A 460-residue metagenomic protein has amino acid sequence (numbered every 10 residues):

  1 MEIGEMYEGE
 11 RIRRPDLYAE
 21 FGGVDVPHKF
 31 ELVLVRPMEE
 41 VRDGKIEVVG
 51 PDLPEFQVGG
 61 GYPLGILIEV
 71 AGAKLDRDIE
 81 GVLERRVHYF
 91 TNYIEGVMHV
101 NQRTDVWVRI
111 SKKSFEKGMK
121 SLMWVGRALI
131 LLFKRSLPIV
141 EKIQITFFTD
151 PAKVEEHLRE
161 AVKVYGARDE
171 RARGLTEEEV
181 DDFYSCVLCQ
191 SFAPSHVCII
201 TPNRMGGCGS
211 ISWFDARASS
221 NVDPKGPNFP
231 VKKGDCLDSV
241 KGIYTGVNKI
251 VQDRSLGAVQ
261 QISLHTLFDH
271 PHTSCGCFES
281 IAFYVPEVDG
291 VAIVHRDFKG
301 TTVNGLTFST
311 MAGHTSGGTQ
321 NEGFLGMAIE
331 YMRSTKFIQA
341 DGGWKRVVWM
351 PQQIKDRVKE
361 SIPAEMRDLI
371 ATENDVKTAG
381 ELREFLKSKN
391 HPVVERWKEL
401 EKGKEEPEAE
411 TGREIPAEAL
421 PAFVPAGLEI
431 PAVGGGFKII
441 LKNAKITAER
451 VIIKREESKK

Functional and structural regions predicted by a protein language model:
M1-E408, G412: Cysteine-centered metal-binding/redox modules
E410-K460: Compositionally biased, non-globular sequence tracts
